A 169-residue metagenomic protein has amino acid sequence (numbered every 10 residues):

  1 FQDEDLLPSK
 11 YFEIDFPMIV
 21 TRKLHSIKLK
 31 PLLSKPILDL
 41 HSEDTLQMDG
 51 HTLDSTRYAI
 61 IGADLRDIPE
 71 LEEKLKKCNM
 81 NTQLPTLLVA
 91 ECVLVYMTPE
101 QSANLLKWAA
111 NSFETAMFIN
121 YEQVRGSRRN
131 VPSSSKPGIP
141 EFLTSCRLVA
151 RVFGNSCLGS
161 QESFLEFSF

Functional and structural regions predicted by a protein language model:
F1-F169: Alpha-helical subdomain
